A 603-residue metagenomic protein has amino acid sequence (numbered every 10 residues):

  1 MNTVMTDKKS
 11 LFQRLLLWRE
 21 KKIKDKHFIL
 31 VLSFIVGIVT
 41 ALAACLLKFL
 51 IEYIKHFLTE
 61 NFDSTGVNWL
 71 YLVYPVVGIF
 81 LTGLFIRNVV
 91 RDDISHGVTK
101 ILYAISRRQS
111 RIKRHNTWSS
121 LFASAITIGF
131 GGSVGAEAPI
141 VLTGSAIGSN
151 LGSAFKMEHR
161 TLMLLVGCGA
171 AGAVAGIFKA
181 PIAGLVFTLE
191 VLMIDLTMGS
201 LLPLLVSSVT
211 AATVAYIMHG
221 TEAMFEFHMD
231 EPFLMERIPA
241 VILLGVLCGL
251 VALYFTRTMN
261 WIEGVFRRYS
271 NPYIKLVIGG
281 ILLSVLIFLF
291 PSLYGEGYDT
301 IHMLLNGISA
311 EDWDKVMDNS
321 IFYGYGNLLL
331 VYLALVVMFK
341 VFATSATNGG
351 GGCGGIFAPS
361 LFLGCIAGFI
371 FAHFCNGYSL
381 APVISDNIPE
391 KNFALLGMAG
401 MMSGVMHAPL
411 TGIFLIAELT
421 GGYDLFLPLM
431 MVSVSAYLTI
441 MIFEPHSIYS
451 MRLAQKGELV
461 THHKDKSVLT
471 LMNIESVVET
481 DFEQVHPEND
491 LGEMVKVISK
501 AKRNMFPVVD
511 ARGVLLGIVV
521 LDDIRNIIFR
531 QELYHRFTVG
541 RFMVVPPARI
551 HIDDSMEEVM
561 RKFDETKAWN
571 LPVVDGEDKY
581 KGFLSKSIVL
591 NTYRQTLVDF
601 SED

Functional and structural regions predicted by a protein language model:
M1-L471, E475-D481, V485-F506, D510-L516 (+2 more regions): Alpha-helical transmembrane segments and immediately membrane-proximal extracytoplasmic
P203, E479, N526-R530, V544 (+2 more regions): Phosphate-coordinating loops and pocket residues in cytosolic domains that bind phosphorylated ligands
K456, H535, F600-D603: Post-kinase regulatory C-tail/linker adjacent to protein kinase catalytic domains
M472, N489, V519, F537 (+2 more regions): Short beta-to-alpha loop/turn elements within the nucleotide-binding domains of ABC transporters
D481-V485, R541, P546-R549: Structural signal for short hydrophobic segments within the conserved structured cores of catalytic domains across
V485-K502, V508-V509, I528-Q531, R549-E577 (+1 more regions): The conserved cystathionine-beta-synthase
G517-I524, G582-V589: Short hydrophobic beta-strand motif reused across regulatory alpha/beta modules
Y534-R541: PAS and related sensory helical modules
